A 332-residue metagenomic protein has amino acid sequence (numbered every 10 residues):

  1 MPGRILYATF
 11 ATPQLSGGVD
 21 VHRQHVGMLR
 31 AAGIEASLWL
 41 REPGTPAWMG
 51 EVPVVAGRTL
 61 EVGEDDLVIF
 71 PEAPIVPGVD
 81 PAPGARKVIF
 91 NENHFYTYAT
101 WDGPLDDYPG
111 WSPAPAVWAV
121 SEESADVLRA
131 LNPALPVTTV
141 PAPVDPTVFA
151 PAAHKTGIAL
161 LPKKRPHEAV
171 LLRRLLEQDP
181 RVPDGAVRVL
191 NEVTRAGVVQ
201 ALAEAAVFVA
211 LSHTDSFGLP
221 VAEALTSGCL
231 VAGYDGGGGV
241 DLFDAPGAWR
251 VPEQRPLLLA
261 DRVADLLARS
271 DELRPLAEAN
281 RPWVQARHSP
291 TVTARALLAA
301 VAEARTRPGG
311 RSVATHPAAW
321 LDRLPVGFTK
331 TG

Functional and structural regions predicted by a protein language model:
M1-E64, A248-P252, T291, R295: N-terminal pre-catalytic "stem/leader" segment of glycosyltransferase-like enzymes
G18-V21, D126-V198: Conserved catalytic-core segment of nucleotide-activated headgroup transferases in glycan assembly
P43-P113: Extended catalytic core of nucleotide-activated donor transferases of GT-like folds
V199, A222-T226, V240-D241: Short alpha-helical segment that forms part of, or immediately flanks, the ligand-binding pocket in carbohydrate-active
H213: Aromatic "clamp/platform" in nucleotide-sugar-dependent glycosyltransferases that forms part of the donor/acceptor
L230-G233: Short hydrophobic beta-strand element within catalytic cores of glycosyltransferases and related nucleotide-activated
A245-L257, D261-D271: Conserved acidic donor-binding segment of nucleotide-sugar-dependent glycosyltransferases
A268-L324: A charged, aromatic-enriched C-terminal amphipathic alpha-helix characteristic of glycosyltransferases across folds
